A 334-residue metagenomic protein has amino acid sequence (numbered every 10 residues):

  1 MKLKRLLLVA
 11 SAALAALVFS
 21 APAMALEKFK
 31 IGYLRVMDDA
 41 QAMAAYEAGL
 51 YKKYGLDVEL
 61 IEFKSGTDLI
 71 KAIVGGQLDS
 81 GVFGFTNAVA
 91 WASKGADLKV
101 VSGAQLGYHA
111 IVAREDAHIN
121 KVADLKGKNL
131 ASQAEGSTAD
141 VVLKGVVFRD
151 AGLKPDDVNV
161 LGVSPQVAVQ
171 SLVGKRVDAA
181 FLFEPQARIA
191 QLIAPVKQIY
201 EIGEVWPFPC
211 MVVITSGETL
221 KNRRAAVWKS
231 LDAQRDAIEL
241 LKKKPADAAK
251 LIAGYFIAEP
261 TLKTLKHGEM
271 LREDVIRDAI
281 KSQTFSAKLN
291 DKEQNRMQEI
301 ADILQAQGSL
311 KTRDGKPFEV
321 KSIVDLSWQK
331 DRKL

Functional and structural regions predicted by a protein language model:
M1-A10: Bacterial N-terminal signal peptides that target proteins for export
V9-V18: Bacterial N-terminal signal peptides
S20-P22: N-terminal signal peptide c-region/cleavage motif recognized by signal peptidases
A25-G162, V167, S171-G174, D178-E184 (+2 more regions): Short, glycine-/small- and polar/acidic-enriched structural segments that line small-molecule recognition paths
A40, Q105-A113, L192-T219, R223 (+3 more regions): Periplasmic-binding protein-like
K64, Q170-A180, A190-I199, F208 (+5 more regions): A residue-level marker of the well-folded mature domains of exported/periplasmic proteins
N222-L310: Secondary-structure end/capping motifs
M297-L334: Conserved C-terminal helix/tail region of periplasmic/extracytoplasmic solute-binding proteins
